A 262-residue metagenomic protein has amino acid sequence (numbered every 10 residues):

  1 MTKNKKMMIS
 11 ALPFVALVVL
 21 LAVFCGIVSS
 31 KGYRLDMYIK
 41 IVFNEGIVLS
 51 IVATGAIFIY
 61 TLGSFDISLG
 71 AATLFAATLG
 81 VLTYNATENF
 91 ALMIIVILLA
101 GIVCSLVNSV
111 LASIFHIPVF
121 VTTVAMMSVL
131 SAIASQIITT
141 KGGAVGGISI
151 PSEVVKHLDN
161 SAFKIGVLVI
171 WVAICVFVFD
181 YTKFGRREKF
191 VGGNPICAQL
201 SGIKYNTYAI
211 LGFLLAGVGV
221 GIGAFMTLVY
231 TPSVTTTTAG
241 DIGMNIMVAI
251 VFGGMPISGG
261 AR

Functional and structural regions predicted by a protein language model:
M1-V15, R34: Transmembrane alpha-helical segments of polytopic membrane transport and secretion proteins
T2-M8, L62-F65, V103-V145, Y181-K183 (+1 more regions): Short loop segments and helix-boundary regions at transmembrane helix junctions of multi-pass inner-membrane proteins
S10-V15, V42, S50, A71-F75 (+6 more regions): Hydrophobic alpha-helical transmembrane segments
V18-R34, L62, I133-T139, C175-K183: Structural signal for alpha-helical transmembrane segments and their membrane-water exit/capping regions in multi-pass
V19-I27, L35-A86, L111-H116, V251-A261: Single transmembrane alpha-helix segments in multi-pass membrane proteins
N89, M93-I95, V103-N108, L158-V234: Helix-loop-helix "hairpin" substructures at the membrane interface of multi-pass membrane proteins
F115, V119-T182, Y208-L211, Y230-A239: Transmembrane helix-bundle core of multi-pass membrane transporters and related energy-transducing complexes
V220, Y230-R262: Transmembrane alpha-helical segments in multi-pass inner-membrane proteins
